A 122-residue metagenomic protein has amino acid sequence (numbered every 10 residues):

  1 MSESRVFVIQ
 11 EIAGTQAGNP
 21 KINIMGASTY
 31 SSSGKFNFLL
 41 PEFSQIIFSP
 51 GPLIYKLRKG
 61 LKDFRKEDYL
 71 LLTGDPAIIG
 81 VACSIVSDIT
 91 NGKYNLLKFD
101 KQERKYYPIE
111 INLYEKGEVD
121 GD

Functional and structural regions predicted by a protein language model:
M1-Y69, S84-D122: Long, low-complexity, Lys/Arg-enriched
A13-G14, D75-A77: Short glycine-rich anion-binding loops that position phosphate/pyrophosphate groups of nucleotides and phosphorylated
L72: Short, surface-exposed polybasic-aromatic patches that bind anionic ligands, especially phosphate groups
I78-C83: Short, well-ordered alpha-helical microsegments
